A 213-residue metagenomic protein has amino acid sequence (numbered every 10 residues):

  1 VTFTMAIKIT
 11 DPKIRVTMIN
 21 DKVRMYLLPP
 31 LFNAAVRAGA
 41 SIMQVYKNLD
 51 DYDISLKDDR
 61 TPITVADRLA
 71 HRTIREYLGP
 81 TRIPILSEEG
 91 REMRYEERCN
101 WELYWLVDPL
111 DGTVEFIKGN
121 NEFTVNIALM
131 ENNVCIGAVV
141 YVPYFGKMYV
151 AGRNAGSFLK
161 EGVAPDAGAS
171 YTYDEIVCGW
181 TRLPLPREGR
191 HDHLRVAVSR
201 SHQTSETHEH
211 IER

Functional and structural regions predicted by a protein language model:
D11-L110, E209: N-terminal subdomain of lithium-sensitive/metallo-dependent phosphomonoesterases centered on the IMPase/IPPase/PAP
I42, D67, L78, T113 (+3 more regions): Residue-level signal for inorganic ion chemistry
L49, F123, G152-G156: A short, compositionally biased
R94-Y95, V114-I117, M148: Conserved protein kinase catalytic core
E97-C99, K118, R187-H191: Solvent-exposed alpha-helices and their adjacent loops that cap or buttress functional pockets in soluble metabolic
W101-V140: Glycine-rich active-site/cofactor-binding loop and its immediate structural neighborhood
A128-R213: Acidic beta-strand-loop-alpha-helix segment within the catalytic core of divalent metal-dependent phosphate-processing
